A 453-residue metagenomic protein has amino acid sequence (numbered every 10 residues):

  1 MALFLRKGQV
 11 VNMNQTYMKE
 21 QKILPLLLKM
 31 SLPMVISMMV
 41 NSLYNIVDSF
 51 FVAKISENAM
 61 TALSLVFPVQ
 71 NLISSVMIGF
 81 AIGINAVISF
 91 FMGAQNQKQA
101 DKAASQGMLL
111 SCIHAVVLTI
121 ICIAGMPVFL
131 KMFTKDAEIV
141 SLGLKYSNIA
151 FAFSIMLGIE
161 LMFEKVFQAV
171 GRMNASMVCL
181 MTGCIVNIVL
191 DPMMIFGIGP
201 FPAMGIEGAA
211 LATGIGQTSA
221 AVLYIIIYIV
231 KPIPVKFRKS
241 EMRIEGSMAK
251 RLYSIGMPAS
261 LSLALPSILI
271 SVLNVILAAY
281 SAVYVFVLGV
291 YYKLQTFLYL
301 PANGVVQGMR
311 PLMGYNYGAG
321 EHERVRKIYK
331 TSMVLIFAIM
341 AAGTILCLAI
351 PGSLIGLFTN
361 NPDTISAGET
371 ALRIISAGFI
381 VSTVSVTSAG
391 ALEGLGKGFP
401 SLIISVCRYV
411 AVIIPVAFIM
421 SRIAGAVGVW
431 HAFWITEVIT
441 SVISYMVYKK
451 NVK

Functional and structural regions predicted by a protein language model:
M1-S31, I88-I155, F201-M257, M313-G378 (+1 more regions): Short alpha-helical transmembrane segments in multi-pass integral membrane proteins
K19-F50, K54-I55, P68-G83, V87 (+7 more regions): N-terminal transmembrane alpha-helices
K29-D48, I149, G183, G216-A220 (+4 more regions): Transmembrane helical elements of multi-pass membrane transporters/channels
M39, L43-T61, L130-A137, M193-M204 (+4 more regions): Helix-terminus/linker motif at the lipid-water interface of multi-pass membrane proteins
M60-I120, L157-S176, N274, V287-P351 (+1 more regions): Small-residue-rich hydrophobic transmembrane alpha-helices
L72-S75, T119, N187-P192, A221-I225 (+4 more regions): Hydrophobic transmembrane alpha-helices of multi-pass small-molecule transporters
A81, N85, A150-Q168, S176-C184 (+5 more regions): Short runs within selected transmembrane alpha-helices of multi-pass transporters and secretion channels
C122, K165, D191, I195 (+7 more regions): Structural signal for membrane-spanning alpha-helices in multi-pass inner-membrane proteins, emphasizing helix cores
